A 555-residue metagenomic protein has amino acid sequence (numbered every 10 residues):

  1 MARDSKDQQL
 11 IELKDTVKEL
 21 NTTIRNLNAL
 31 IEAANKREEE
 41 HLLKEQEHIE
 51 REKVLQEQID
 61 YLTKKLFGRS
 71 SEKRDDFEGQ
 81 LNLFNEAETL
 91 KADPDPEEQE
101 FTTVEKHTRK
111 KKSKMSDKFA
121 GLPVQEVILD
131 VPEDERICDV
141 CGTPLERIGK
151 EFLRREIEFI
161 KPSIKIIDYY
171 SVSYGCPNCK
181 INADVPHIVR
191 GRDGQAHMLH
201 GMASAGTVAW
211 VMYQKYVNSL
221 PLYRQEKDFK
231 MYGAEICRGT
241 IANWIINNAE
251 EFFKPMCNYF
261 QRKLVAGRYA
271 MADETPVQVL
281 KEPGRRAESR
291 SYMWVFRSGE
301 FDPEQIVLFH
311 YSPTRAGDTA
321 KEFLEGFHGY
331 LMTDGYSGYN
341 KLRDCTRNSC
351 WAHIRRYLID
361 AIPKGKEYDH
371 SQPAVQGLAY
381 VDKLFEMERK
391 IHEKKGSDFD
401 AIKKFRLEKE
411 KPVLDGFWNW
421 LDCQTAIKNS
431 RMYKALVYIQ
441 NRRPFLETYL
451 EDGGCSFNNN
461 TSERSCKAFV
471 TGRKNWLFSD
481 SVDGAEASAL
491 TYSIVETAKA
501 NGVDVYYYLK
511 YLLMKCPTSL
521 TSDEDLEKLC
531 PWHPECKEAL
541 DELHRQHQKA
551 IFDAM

Functional and structural regions predicted by a protein language model:
M1-M202, M271-A272, D400, G416 (+2 more regions): Short, flexible loop/hinge motifs at secondary-structure junctions
A2-R3, E32, E135-R136, E146 (+2 more regions): Catalytic center-proximal scaffold of phosphoryl-transfer enzymes
